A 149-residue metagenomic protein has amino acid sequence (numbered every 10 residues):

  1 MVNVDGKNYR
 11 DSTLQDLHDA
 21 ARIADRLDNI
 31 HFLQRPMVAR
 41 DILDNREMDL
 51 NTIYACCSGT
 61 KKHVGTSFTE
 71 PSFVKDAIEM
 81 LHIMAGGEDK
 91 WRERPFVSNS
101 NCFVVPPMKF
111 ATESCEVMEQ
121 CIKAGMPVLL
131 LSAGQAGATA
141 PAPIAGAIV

Functional and structural regions predicted by a protein language model:
N3-V149: Helix-rich catalytic cores of soluble enzyme domains
